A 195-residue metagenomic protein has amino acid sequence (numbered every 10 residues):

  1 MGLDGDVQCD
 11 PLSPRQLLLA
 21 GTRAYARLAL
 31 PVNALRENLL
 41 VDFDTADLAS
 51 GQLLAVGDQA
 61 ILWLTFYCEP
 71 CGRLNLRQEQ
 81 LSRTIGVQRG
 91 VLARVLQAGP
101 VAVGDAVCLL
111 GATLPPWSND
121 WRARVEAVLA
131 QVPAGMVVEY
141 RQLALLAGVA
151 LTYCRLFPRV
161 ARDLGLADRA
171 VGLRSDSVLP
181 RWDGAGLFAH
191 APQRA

Functional and structural regions predicted by a protein language model:
M1-P70, A98-P100: Electropositive, beta-rich accessory/interaction domains or terminal extensions that provide binding surfaces
L28-N38, L74-G90: Short, basic/aromatic beta-hairpin or loop at an interaction surface
L53-A55, R94, A170-S175: Active-site and channel-lining beta-strand-loop segments that bind or position nucleotide-derived/phosphorylated
Q59, G104, L143: Residue-level signal for inorganic ion chemistry
W63-T65, C71-L74, G111-A123: Short, Lys/Arg- and Gly-enriched loop/turn segments at beta-strand edges
G86-G90, P115-V128: Glycine-rich adenosyl-nucleotide cofactor-binding module
V87-G111, L187-A195: Well-ordered alpha/beta subsegment
D120-A195: Nucleic acid-binding interface residues in structured DNA/RNA-binding domains, emphasizing the DNA-engaging scaffolds
